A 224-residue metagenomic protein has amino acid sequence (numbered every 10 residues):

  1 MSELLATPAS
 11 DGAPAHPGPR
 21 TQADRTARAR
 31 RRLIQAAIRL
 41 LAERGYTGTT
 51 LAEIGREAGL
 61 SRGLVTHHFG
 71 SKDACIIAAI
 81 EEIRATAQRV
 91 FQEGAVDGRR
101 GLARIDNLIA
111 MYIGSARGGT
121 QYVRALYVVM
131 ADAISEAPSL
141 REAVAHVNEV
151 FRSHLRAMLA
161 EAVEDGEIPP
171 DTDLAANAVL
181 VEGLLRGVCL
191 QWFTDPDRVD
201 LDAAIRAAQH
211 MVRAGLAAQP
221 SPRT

Functional and structural regions predicted by a protein language model:
M1-R28, P220-T224: N-terminal intrinsically disordered/low-complexity leader segments
S2, R32, A36, L40-A78: Helix-turn-helix
L4-L5, T172-Q191, A203-M211: Hydrophobic alpha-helical segments that form the core of small-molecule binding pockets and/or dimer interfaces
E43-T47, D97-G98, G119, D165: Short coil/turn segments at alpha/beta junctions that flank glycine-rich nucleotide-binding fingerprints
A78, Q92-V123, L174-V181, I205 (+1 more regions): Hydrophobic alpha-helical connector segments
E81-A87: Short, basic, alpha-helical segments at the C-terminal edge of helix-turn-helix-like DNA-binding modules
Q88-E93, G118-Q121, P138-D165, A176-V179 (+1 more regions): Amphipathic alpha-helical packing segments from all-alpha helical-bundle domains
R104, R117-E142: Amphipathic alpha-helical segments used for helix-helix packing
